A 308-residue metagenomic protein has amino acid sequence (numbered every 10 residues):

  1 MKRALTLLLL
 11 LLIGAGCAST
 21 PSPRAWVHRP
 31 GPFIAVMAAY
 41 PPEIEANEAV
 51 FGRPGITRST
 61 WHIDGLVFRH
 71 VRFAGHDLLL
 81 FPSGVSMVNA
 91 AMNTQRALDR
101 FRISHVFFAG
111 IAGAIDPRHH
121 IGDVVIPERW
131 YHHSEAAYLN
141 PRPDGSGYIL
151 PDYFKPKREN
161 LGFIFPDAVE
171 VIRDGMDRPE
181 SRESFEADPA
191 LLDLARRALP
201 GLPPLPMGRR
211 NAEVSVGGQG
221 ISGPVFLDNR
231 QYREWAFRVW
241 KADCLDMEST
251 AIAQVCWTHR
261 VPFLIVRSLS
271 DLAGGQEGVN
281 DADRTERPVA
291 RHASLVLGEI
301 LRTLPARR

Functional and structural regions predicted by a protein language model:
A4-I13: Sec-dependent N-terminal signal peptides
P23: N-terminal glycine/serine-rich phosphate-binding loop of ATP-dependent small-molecule kinases, especially carbohydrate
W26-I34, W61-R308: Glycine-rich phosphate- or other oxyanion-binding loops that anchor nucleotides, phosphorylated ligands
G31-P42, N47: Gly/serine-rich nucleotide phosphate-binding loop at the start of the catalytic core of nucleotide/ADP-ribose-handling
V50-P54: Short Gly/aromatic-enriched secondary-structure transition segments
G55-S59: A common structural junction motif
